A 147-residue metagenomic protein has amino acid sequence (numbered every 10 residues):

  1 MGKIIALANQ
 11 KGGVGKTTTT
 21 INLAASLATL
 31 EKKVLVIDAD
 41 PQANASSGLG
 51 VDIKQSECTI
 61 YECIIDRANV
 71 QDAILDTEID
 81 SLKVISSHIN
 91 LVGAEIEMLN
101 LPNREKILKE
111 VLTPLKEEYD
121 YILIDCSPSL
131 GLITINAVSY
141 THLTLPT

Functional and structural regions predicted by a protein language model:
M1-L145: P-loop NTP-binding core
